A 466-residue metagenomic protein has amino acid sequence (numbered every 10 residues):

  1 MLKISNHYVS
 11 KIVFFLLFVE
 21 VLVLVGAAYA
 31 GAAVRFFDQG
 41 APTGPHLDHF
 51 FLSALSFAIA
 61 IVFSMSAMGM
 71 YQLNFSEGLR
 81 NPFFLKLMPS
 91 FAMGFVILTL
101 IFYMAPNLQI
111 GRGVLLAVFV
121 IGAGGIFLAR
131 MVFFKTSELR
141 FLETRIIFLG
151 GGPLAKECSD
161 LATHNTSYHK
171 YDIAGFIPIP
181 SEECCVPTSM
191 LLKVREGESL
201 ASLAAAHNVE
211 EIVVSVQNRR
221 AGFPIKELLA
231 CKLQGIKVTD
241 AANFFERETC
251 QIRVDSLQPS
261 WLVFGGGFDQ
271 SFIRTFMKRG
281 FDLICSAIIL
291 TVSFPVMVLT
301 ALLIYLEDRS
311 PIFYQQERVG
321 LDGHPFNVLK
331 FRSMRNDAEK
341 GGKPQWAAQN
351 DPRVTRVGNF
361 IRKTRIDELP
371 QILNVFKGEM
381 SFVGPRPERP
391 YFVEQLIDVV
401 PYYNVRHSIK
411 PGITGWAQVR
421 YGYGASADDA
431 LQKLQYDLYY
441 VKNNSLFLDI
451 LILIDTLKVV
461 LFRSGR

Functional and structural regions predicted by a protein language model:
M1-F141, R466: Signature of alpha-helical transmembrane segments in polytopic membrane proteins
M1-V23, A27, E77, L128-F294: N-terminal hydrophobic signal-anchor/signal peptide
Y29, A33, M131, K135-L139 (+5 more regions): Membrane-spanning helices that line or support transport/gating and their immediate boundary helices in channels
K86-L87, F91, L142-D160, S310-M334 (+1 more regions): Membrane-cytosol interface motif
E182-C185, A242-D255, Y314-R353, T414-K433: Short, glycine-rich, amphipathic interfacial segments at transmembrane boundaries or analogous
I273-D337, N374, L451-R466: A hydrophobic, helix-centered structural microdomain
A347-K410, I452-V460: A short, structured surface patch at a secondary-structure boundary
K377, Y391, D398-R466: C-terminal terminal-structure detector
